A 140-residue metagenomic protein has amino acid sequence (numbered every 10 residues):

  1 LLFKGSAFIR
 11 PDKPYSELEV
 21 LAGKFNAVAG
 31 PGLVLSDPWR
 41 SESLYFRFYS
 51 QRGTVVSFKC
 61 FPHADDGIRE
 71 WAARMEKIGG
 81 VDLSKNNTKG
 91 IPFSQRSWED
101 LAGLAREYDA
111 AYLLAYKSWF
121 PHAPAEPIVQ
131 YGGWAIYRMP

Functional and structural regions predicted by a protein language model:
L1-D12: Transmembrane alpha-helical segments
L2, F48, A64, V129-Q130: Generic detector of intrinsically disordered, low-complexity, polar/charged segments
S6, Y15, A135: Catalytic domains of riboflavin
A7, N86-N87: A short, structure-level motif marking secondary-structure boundaries and short turns
K13-E17, F93-D100: Soluble or luminal CAZymes and related metallo-dependent hydrolases
K13-E19, G23-N86, R106, A110-P121: Short periplasmic/luminal acceptor-recognition loop of GT-C membrane glycosyltransferases, typified by
G90: A conserved mid-domain beta-alpha-beta active-site/ligand-binding segment of alpha/beta enzyme cores
R96-P140: Aromatic/acidic, Gly/Pro-rich catalytic loop(s) in extracytoplasmic/lumenal soluble domains of multi-pass membrane
